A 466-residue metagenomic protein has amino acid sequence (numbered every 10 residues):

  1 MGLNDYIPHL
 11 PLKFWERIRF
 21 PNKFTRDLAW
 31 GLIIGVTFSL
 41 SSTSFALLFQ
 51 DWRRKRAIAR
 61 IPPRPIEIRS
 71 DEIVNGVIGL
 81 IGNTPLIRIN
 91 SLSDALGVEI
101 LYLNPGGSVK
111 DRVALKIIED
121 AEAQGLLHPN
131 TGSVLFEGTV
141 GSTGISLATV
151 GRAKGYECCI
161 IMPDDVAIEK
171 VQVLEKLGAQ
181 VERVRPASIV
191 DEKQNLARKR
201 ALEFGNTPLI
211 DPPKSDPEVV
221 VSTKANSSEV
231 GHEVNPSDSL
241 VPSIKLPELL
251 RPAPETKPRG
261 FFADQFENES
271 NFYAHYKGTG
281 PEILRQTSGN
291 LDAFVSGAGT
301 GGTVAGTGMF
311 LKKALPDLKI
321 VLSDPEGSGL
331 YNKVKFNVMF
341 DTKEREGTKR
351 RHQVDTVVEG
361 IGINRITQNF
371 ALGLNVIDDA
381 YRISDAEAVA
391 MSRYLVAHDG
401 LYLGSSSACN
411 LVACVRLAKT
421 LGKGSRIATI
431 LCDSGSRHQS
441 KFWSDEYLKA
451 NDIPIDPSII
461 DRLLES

Functional and structural regions predicted by a protein language model:
G2-F20, R60-T131, I459: Positively charged, low-complexity intrinsically disordered leader regions
G2-Y6, A57-A59, I66-I68, I73 (+4 more regions): Phosphate-binding loop/pocket of nucleotide- and phosphate-handling active sites
D5, H9-R56: Terminal signal-anchor or tail-anchor transmembrane helices that tether membrane-associated enzymes to cellular
I81-N83, Q194, R198, F204-L209 (+5 more regions): Active-site/ligand-binding loops adjacent to catalytic centers
E119-A123, I145-E157, E175-K176, G306-L315 (+1 more regions): Alpha-helix C-terminal capping segments
L127-D165, N290-V304, L401, S405-C409 (+1 more regions): A short, small-residue-rich loop immediately preceding and capping a beta-strand
V134, T143-F204, L330-K343, N369 (+1 more regions): Active-site-proximal loop->helix
V234-K245, N271-K319: Glycine-rich ThDP/TPP pyrophosphate-binding loop and its adjacent helix/strand module within ThDP-dependent enzymes
